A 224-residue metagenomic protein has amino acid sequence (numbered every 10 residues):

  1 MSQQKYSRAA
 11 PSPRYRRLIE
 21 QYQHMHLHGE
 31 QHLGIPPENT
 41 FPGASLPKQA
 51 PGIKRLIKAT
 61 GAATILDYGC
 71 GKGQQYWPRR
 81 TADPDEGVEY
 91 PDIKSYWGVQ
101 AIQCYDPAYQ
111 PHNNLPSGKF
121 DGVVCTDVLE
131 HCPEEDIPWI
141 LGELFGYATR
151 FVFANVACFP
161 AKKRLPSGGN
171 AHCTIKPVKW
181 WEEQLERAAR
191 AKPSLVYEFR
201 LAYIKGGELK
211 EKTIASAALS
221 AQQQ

Functional and structural regions predicted by a protein language model:
M1-K119, P138-L141, Y147, C158-Q223: Conserved N-terminal segment of class I S-adenosyl-L-methionine
V124: A conserved beta-strand element that flanks and buttresses the S-adenosyl-L-methionine
V128-H131: Hydrophobic adenine-recognition pocket in adenosine-nucleotide-binding enzymes
P133-I137: Short N-terminal helix/helix-N-cap motif within the alpha/beta-hydrolase-1
G146-V152: Conserved acidic-Pro-Pro-aromatic motif
A154-V156: Acidic carboxylate diad motif detector
